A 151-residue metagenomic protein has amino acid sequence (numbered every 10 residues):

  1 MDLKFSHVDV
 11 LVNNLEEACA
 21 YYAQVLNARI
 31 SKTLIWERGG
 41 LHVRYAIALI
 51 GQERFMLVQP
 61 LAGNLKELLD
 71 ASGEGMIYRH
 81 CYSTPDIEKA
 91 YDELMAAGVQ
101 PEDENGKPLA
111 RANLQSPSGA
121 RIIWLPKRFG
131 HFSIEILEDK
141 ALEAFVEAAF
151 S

Functional and structural regions predicted by a protein language model:
D2-L3, V10-R54, A90, A96-Q115 (+1 more regions): Core segments of cupin and vicinal oxygen chelate
K4-N13, A46-L49, L68-E93, P126: Vicinal oxygen chelate
A20, V58, E67, A90-D92 (+2 more regions): Short acidic, gly/pro-rich beta-turn/loop elements at beta-sheet edges and active-site/ligand-binding grooves
R29-A71, L114-A141: Conserved short beta-strand elements that form part of the metal-binding/catalytic scaffold of enzyme active sites
E74-T84, A97-E102, R121, P126-E147: Hydrophobic, ordered structural segments
